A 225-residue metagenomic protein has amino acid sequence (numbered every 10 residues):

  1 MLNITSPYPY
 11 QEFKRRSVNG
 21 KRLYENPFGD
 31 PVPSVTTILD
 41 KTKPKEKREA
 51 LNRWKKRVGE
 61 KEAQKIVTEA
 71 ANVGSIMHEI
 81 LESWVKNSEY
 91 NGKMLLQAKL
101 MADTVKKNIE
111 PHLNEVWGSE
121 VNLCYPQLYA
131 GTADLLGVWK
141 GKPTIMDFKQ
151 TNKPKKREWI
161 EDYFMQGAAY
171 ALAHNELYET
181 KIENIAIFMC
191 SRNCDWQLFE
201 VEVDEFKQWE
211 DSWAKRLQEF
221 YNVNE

Functional and structural regions predicted by a protein language model:
M1-A130: Metal-dependent nuclease catalytic cores that hydrolyze phosphodiester bonds in DNA/RNA, characterized by
K45-R53, K215-N224: Short, surface-exposed secondary-structure junctions/capping segments
W117-V223: Mg2+/Mn2+-dependent nuclease catalytic core
